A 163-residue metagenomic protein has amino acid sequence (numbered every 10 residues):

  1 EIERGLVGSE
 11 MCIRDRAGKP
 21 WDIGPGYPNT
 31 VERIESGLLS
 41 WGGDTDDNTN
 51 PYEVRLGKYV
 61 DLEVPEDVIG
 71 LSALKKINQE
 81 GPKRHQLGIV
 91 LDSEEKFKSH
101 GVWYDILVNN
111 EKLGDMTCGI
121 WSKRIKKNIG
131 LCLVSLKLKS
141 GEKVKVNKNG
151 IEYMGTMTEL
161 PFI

Functional and structural regions predicted by a protein language model:
E1, E32-E35, E53: Acidic-residue sensor for enzyme active/binding pockets
E1-I13: Single conserved hydrophobic/aromatic residue that forms the stacking wall/gate of nucleotide- or nucleobase-binding
C12, R33, V90: Conserved beta-strand segments that form the floor/walls of ligand-binding pockets within enzyme and binding domains
R14-P20, L38, G42, V60 (+2 more regions): Structural signal for hydrophobic packing residues in well-ordered secondary-structure cores of soluble enzyme domains
G18-V31, M154-M157: Flexible, glycine/charged-enriched surface loops at secondary-structure junctions
P25-D44: Short, conserved secondary-structure transition motifs
T49-I163: Glycine-rich, small/acidic residue-mixed loop/short-helix segments
